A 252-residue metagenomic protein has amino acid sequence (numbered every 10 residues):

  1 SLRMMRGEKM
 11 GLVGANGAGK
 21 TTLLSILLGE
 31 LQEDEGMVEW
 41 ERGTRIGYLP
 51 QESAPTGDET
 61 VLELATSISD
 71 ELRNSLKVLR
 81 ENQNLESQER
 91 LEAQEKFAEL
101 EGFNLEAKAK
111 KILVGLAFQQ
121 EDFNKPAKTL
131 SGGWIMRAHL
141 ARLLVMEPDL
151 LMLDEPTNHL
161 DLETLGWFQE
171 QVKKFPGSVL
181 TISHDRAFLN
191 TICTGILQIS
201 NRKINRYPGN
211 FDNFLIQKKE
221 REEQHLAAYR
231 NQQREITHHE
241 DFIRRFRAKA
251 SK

Functional and structural regions predicted by a protein language model:
S1-R230: ABC ATP-binding cassette signature C-motif
N124-K125, K249-S251: Short, surface-exposed loop/turn segments at secondary-structure junctions
R230-F246: Short cytosolic helices in intracellular loops of multi-pass membrane proteins
